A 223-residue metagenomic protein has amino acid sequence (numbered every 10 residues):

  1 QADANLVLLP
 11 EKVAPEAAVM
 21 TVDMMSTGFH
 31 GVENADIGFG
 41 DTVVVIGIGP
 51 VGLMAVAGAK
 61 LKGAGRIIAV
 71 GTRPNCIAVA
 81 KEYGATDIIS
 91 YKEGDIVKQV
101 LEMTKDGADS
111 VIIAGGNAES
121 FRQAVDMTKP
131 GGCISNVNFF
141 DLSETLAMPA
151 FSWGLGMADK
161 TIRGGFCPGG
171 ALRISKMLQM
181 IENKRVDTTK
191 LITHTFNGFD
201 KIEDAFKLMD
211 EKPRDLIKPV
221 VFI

Functional and structural regions predicted by a protein language model:
N5-G94, K98: Mid-domain Rossmann-like dinucleotide-binding core that forms the NAD(H)/NADP(H) cofactor-binding site
A35-I37, T104, D126-K129: A generic alpha-to-beta junction signature in SAM-dependent methyltransferases
G94, D106, R122-D126, G170-I223: C-terminal hydrophobic helical "lid"/dimerization subdomain of Rossmann-like NAD(P)H-dependent oxidoreductases
Q99-D109: A short acidic, Gly/Pro-enriched loop at the edge of an enzyme's catalytic core that lines a small-molecule cofactor
I112-G115: Short, well-ordered coil/turn residues at beta-beta hairpins and beta-strand->alpha-helix junctions within
N117-R185, I223: Glycine-rich phosphate-binding loop and adjacent beta-alpha segment of Rossmann(oid) nucleotide-cofactor-binding
